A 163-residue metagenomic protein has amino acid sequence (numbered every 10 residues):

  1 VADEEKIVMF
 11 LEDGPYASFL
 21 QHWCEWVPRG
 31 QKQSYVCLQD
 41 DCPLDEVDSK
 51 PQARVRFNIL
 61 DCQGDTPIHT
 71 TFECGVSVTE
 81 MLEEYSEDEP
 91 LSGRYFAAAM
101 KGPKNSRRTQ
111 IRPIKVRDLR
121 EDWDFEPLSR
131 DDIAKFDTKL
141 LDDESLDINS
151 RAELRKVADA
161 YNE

Functional and structural regions predicted by a protein language model:
V1-D88, A134-E163: OB-fold ssDNA-binding interfaces and closely related basic DNA-contact patches used across DNA replication/repair
W23-W26, G93, W123: A residue-identity detector for tryptophan
I59-D61, A98-M100, P113: Hydrophobic side chains in beta-strands
M81-L82, R94, L119-D122, I133-A134: Short, surface-exposed linear patches
E87-T109: Elongated alpha-helical scaffolds
K101-R130: OB-fold/S1-family single-stranded nucleic acid-binding modules
